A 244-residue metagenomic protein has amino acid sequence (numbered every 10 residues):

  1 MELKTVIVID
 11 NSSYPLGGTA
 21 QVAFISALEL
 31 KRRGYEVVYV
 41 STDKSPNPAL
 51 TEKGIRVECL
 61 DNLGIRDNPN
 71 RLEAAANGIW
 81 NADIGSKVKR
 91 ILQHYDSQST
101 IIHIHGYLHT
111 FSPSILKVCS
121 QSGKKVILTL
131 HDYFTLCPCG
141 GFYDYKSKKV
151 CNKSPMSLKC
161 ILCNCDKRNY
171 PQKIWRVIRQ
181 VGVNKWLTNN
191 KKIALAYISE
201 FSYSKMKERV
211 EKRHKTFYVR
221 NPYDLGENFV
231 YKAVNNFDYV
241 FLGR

Functional and structural regions predicted by a protein language model:
M1-N47, E58, Y95-D96, I115 (+1 more regions): N-terminal subdomain of nucleotide-sugar transferases
R32-A82, I91: N-terminal strand-loop element at the rim of the active site of nucleotide-sugar-dependent glycosyltransferases
D43, F201, P222: Carbohydrate-associated surface elements
I91-F111, K125-T129: Short N-terminal targeting/anchoring amphipathic segment
Q121, F134, K149-L195: Membrane-proximal helix-turn-helix segments that form the acceptor-binding/catalytic region of lipid-linked
I127, N190-E200, F217: A short beta-strand/loop micro-motif in the catalytic core of glycosyltransferases that engages the nucleotide-sugar
A196, K232-R244: Conserved donor-binding/catalytic core segment of Leloir-type glycosyltransferases
K207, R213, Y218-F237: Acidic anion/phosphate-binding donor-loop and adjacent secondary structure in glycosyltransferase catalytic cores
